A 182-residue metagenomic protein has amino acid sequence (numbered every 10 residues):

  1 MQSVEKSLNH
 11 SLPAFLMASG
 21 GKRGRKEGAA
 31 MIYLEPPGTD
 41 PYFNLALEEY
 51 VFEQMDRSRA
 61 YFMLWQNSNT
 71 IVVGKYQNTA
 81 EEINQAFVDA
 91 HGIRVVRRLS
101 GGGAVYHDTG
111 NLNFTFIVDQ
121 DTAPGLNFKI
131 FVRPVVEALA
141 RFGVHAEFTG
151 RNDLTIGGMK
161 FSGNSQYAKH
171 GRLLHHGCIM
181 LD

Functional and structural regions predicted by a protein language model:
Q2-S3, S7, R23: Cationic, low-complexity basic patches in intrinsically disordered or flexible, solvent-exposed regions
H10-S11, L16: Short hydrophobic targeting helices and cationic amphipathic motifs that mediate membrane/organellar targeting
G20-G28: Intrinsically disordered, glycine-rich low-complexity segments
G28-E82, A86, Q166: Active-site loop/lid in soluble adenylation, ligation, and acyl-transfer enzymes
E82-A104: Active-site cofactor/substrate anionic-group-binding motifs, chiefly glycine- and Lys/Arg-rich phosphate-binding loops
L99-D119: Residues forming anionic-ligand binding surfaces in small-molecule and nucleic-acid pockets of primarily soluble enzymes
N113-D182: Catalytic beta-strand/loop module used to bind and position nucleotide/cofactor moieties in cofactor-attachment
